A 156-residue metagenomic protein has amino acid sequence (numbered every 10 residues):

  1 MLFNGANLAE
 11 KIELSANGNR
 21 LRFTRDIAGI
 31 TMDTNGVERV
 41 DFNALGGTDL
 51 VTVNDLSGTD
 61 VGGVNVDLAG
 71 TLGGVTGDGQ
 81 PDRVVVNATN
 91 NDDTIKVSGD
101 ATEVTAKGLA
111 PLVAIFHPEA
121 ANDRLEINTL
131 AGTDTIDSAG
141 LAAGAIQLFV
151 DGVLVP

Functional and structural regions predicted by a protein language model:
M1-P156: Acidic, glycine-rich low-complexity segments
